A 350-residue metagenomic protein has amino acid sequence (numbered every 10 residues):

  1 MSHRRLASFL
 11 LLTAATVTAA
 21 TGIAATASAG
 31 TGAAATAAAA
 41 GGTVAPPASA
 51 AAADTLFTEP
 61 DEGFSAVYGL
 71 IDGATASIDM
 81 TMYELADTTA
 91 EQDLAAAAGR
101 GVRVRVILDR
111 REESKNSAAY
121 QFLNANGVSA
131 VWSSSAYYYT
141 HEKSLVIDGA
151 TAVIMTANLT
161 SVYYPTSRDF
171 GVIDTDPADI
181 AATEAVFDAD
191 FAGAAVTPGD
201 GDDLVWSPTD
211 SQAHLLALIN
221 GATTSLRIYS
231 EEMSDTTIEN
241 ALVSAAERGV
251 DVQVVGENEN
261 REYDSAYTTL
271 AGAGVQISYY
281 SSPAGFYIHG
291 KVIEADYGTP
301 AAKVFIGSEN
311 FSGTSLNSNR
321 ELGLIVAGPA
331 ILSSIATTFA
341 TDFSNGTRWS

Functional and structural regions predicted by a protein language model:
S2-F64, T89-A152, A157, S161-T166 (+4 more regions): PLD/PLD-like phosphodiesterase catalytic module centered on the HKD motif
A53-P60, S65-E84: Mature N-terminal segment immediately following signal peptide/propeptide cleavage in secreted/periplasmic
G63, Y68-T75, Q212-S225: Secondary-structure "cap/kink" motif recognition
S77-M80, L204, S225-Y229: Short hydrophobic beta-strand segments
A194-L204: Long, charged amphipathic helices and adjacent flexible linkers at domain junctions
